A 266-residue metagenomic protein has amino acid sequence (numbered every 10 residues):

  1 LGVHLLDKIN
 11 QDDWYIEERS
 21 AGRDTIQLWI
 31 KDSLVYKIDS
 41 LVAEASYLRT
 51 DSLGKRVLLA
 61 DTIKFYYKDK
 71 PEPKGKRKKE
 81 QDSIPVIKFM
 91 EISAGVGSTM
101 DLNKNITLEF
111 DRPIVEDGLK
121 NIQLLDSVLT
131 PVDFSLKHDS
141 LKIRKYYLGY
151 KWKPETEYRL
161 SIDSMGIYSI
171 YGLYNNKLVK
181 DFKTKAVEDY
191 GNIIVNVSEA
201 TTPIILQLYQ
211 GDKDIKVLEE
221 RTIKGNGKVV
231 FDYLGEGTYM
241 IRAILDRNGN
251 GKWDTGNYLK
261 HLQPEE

Functional and structural regions predicted by a protein language model:
L1-E266: N-terminal targeting or signal-anchor segments and their processing/structural boundaries
